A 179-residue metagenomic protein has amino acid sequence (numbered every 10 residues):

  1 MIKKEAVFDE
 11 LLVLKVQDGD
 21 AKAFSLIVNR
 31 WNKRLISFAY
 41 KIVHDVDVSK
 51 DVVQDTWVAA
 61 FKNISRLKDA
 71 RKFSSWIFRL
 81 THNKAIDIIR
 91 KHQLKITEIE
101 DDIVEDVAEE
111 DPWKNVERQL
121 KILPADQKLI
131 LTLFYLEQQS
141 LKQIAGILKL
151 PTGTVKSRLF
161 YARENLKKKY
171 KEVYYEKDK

Functional and structural regions predicted by a protein language model:
M1-A6, K15, H44, E110-R118 (+3 more regions): C-terminal edge and immediately downstream basic/flexible tail or linker adjoining helix-turn-helix-like DNA-binding
M1-K3, Q17-L26, I36-D55, I147 (+2 more regions): Short, charged helix-capping/linker segments at alpha-helix termini
E5-A6, D87, H92-K121, S140: Internal acidic/polar
Q17-D18, W57-K72, Q93: Sigma70-family region 2
R30-K33, K41-H44, T132-Q139: Short helix-capping/turn signature of helix-turn-helix
S37, D51-V58, R71-N83: Structural recognition of an alpha-helix C-terminal capping motif at a helix-to-coil junction
V48, K121-L129, E137-T154, N165-K168: Helix-turn-helix DNA-binding module
S65-D69, R79-E98, Y161: Arg/Lys-rich amphipathic alpha helix in sigma70-family domain 2
